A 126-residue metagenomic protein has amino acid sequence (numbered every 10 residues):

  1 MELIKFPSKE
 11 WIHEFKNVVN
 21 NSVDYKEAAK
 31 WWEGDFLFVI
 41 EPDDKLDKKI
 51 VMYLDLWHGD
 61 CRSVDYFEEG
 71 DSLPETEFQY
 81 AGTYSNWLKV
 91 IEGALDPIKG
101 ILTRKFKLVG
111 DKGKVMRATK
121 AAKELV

Functional and structural regions predicted by a protein language model:
M1-V126: Feature captures hydrophobic
